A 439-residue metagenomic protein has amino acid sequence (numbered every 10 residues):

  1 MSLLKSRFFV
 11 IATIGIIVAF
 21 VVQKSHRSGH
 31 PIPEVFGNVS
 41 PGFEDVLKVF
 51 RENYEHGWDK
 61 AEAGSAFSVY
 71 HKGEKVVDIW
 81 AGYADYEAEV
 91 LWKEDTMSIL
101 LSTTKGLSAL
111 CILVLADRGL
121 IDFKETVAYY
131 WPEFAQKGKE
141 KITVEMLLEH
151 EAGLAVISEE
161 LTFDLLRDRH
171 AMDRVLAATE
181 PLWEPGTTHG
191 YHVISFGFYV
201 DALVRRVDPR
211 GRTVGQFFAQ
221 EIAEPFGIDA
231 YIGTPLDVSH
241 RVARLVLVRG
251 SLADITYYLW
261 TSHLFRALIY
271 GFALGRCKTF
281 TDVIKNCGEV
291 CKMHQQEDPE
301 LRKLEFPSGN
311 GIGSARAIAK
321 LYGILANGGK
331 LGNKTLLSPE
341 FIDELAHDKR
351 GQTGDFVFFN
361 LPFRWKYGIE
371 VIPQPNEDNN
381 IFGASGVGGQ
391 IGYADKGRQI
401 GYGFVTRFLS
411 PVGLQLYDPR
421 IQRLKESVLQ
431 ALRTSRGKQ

Functional and structural regions predicted by a protein language model:
S2-S28: Terminal signal-anchor or tail-anchor transmembrane helices that tether membrane-associated enzymes to cellular
F8-F9, G186-S195: Cytochrome P450
G37-L101, L120-E125: Short, conserved catalytic-motif segment at the N-terminal edge
K93-D95, T179-G186, F198-D201, D298-P307: Flexible glycine/proline-enriched surface loops and loop-helix/loop-strand junctions
E94, I99-T103, L107, L115-E159 (+5 more regions): Active-site helix/loop module of the DD-peptidase/beta-lactamase fold, centered on the serine-lysine SxxK catalytic
H150, F196-L203, G309-L331, Q390-R407: Active-site-proximal alpha-helical segments within enzyme catalytic domains
V248-A315, D343-I400, R433-Q439: Active-site Gly/Thr loop motif
N327, A346-G354, V412-Q439: Short, gly/Ser/Thr-rich active-site loops of penicillin-recognizing serine hydrolases
